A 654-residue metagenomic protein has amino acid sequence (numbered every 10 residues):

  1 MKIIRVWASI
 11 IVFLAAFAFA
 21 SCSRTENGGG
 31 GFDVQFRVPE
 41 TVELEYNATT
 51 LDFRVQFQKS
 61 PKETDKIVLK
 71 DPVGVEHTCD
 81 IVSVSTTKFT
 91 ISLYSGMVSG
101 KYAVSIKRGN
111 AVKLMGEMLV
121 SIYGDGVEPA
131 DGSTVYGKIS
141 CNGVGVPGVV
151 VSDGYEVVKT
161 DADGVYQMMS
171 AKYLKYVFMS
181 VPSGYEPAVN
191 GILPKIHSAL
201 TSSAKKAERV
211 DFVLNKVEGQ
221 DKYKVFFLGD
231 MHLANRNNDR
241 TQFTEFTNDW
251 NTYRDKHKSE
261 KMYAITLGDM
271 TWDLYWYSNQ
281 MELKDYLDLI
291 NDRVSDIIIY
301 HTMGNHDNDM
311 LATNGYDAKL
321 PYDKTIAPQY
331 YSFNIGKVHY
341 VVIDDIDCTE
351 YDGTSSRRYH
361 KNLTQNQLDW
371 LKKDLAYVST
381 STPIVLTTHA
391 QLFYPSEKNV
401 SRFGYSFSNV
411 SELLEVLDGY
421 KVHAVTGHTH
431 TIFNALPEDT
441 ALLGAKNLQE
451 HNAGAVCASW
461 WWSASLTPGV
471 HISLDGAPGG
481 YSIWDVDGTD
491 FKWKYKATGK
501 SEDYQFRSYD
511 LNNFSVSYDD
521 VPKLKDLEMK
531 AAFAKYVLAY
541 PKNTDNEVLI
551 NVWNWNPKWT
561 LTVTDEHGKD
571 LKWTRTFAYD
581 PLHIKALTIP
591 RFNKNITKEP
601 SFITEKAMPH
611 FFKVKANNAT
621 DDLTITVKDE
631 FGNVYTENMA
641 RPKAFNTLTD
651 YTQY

Functional and structural regions predicted by a protein language model:
V12-E43, E117-D131: Bacterial Sec-dependent N-terminal signal peptides
G30-L114, G154-E156: Immunoglobulin-like IPT/TIG beta-sandwich domains and homologous Ig-like subdomains
K62-T64, S133-Y136, S140-Y155: Short, ordered, surface-exposed loop/turn motifs in non-cytosolic proteins
G126-T134, C141-N142, G184-S278: N-terminal active-site segment of His-dependent metallophosphoesterases
E128-K138, I192-T201, K206, G229 (+4 more regions): Metal-dependent phosphoesterase/phosphodiesterase active-site architecture
S152-S170, F577: Short, acidic Ser/Thr/Gly-rich low-complexity loop/linker segments typical of extracellular and cell-surface proteins
Y173-V189: A short, solvent-exposed beta-strand micro-motif common in secreted/extracellular proteins
G184-T201, W276-V378, G404-H423, T431-D487 (+1 more regions): Extended active-site neighborhood of metal-dependent phosphoesterases/phosphodiesterases
